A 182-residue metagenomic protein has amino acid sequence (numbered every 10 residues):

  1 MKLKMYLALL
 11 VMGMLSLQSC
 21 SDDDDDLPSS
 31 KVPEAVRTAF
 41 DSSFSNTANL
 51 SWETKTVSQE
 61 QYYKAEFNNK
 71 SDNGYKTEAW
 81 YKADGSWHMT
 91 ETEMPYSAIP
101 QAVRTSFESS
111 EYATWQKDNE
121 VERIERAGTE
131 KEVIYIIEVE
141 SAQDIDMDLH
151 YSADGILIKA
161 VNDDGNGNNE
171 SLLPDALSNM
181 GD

Functional and structural regions predicted by a protein language model:
M1-M5: Positively charged n-region of N-terminal signal peptides that target proteins for export
Y6-M14: Sec-dependent N-terminal signal peptides
L15-S19: C-terminal motif of bacterial Sec signal peptides marking the signal peptidase cleavage site
S21-D24: Bacterial signal peptide processing site
L27-D182: First exposed extracellular module after export/assembly in secreted or surface-exposed proteins
